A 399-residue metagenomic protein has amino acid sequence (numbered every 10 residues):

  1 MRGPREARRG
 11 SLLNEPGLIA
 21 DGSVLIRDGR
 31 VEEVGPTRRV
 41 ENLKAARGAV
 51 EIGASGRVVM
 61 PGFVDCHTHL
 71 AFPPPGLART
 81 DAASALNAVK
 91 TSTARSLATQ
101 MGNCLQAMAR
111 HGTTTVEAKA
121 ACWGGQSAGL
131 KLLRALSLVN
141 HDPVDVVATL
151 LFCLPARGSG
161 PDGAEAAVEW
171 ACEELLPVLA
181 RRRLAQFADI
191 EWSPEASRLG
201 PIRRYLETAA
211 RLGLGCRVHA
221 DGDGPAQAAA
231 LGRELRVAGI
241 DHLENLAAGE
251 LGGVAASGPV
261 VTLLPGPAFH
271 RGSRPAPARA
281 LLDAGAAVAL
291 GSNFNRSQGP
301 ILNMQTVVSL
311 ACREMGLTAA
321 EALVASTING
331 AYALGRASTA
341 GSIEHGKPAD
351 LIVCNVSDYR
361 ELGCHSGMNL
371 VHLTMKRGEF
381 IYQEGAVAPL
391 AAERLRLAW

Functional and structural regions predicted by a protein language model:
M1-L43, E361: N-terminal metal-binding scaffold of metallo-dependent hydrolase/deaminase domains
P4-E15, S326-I328, H345-W399: C-terminal cap of metal-dependent C-N hydrolases
V31, G112-T113, A185, V237: A structural motif
N42-T80, R110: Replace "His-x-His-based motif
H67-A71, E191, H219, H242: Histidine-centered divalent metal-coordination motifs
A85-G102, Q106, T114-Q227: Metal-coordinating catalytic core of metallo-dependent amide/deamination hydrolases
G215-C216, G222-S342, C354-Y359, S366 (+2 more regions): Active-site-adjacent C-terminal substructures of enzyme catalytic domains
